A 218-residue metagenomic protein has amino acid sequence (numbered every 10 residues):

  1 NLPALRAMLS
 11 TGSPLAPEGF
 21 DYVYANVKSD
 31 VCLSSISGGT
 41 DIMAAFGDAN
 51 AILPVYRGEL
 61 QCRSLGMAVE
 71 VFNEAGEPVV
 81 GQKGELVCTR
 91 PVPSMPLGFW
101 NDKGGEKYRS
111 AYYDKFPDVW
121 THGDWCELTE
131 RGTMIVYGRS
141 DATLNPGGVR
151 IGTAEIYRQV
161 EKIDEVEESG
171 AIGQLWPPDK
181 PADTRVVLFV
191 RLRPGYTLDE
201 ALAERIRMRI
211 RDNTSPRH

Functional and structural regions predicted by a protein language model:
N1-V55, A68, A75-G76: Gly/Ser/Thr-rich phosphate-binding loop
R6-L9, E70, V87, G170-A171: Residues embedded in well-ordered beta-strands within globular domains across many folds
L9-S13, G58-L60, T89, P146-V149 (+1 more regions): Hydrophobic alpha-helical scaffolding
L53-E59, S110-Y112: Short, P/G- and charge-enriched loop/turn segments at secondary-structure junctions
R57-R63, F116-D118: Short Gly/Pro-enriched turn/cap motifs at secondary-structure boundaries
S64, E77-Y113, I151-G152: Conserved ATP/PPi-binding loop(s) of AMP-dependent carboxylate-activating enzymes
E70-V71, E127: Hydrophobic beta-strand positions
V92, L97, D118, G123-R217: AMP-binding/adenylate-forming catalytic core of the ANL superfamily
